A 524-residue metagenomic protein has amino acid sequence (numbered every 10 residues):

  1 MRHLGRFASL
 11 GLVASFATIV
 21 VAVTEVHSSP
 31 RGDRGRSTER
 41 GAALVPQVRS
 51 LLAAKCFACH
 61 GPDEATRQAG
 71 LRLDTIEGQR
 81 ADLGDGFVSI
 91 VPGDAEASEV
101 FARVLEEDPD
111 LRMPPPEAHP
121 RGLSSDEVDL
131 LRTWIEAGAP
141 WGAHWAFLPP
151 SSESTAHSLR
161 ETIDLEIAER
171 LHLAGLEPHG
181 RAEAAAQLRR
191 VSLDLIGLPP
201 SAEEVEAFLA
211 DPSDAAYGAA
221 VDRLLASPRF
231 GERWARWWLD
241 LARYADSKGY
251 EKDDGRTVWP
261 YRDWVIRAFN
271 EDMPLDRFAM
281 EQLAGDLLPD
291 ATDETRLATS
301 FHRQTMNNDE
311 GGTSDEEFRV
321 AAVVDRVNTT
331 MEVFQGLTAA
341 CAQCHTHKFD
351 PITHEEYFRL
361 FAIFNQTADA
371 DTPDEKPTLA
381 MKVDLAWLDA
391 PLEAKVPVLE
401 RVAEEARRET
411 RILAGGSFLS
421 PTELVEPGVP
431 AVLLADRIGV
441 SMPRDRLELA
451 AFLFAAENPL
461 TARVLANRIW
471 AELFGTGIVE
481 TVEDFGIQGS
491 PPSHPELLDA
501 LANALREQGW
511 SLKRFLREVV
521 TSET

Functional and structural regions predicted by a protein language model:
M1-A42, L224, W238, A245 (+3 more regions): N-terminal export/targeting leaders of redox proteins
H3, R319-R326, M442: Juxtamembrane loop-transmembrane helix junctions in multi-pass integral membrane proteins, especially the extracellular
V21-R132, E136-D164, A168-E169, A185-R190 (+8 more regions): Solvent-exposed helix-loop boundary motif
L52, F334-A340: Short metal-coordination and nucleic-acid-contact micro-motifs, chiefly zinc-binding Cys/His arrays
C56-C59, C341-H345: Short cysteine clusters
G122, H157-R189, D194, L198-R229 (+3 more regions): Primarily short, surface-exposed interaction patches in extracytoplasmic proteins
A322-E332, A456-T461: Short pre-active-site segment immediately N-terminal to the catalytic Zn-binding motif
